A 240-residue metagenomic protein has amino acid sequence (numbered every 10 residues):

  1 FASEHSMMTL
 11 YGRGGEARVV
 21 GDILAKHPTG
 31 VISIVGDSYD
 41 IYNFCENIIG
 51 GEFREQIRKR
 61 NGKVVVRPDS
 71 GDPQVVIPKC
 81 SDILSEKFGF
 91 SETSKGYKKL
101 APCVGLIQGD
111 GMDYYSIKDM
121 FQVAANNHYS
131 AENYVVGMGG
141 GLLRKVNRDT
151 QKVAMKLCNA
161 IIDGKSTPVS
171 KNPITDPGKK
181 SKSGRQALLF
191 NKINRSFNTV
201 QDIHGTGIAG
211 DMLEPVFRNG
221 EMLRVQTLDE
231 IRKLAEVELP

Functional and structural regions predicted by a protein language model:
F1-S94, Y114-S116: Buried, small/hydrophobic-residue-enriched core segments of structured protein domains
D22, D119, L234: Alpha-helical scaffold segments in soluble metabolic enzymes
V35, G137, F217: Residues in well-ordered beta-strands of folded domains
N43-C45, V146-N147, V225-Q226: Short helix/loop capping segments that flank catalytic or ligand/cofactor-binding pockets
K59-K63, Y97-A101, D211-R218: Short acidic (Asp/Glu) and glycine-rich catalytic loops that position anionic groups and cofactors
V64, D69-S81, E86-P173: C-terminal active-site-proximal or functional interface alpha/beta core segments in diverse enzymes
V153-Q201: An anionic, glycine-rich sequence signature occurring as long contiguous blocks
R185-P240: Extended hydrophobic packing segments that form well-structured cores
